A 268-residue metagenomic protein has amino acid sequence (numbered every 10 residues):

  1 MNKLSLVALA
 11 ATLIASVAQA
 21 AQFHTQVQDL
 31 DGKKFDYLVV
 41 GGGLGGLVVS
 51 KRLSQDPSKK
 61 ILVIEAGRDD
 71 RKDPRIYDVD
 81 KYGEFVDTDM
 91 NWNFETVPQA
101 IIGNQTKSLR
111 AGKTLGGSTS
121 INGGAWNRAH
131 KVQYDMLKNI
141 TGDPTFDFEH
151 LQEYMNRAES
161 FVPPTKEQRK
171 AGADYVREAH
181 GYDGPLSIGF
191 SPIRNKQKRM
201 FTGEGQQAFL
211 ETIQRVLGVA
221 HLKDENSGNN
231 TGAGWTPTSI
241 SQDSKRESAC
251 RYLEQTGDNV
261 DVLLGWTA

Functional and structural regions predicted by a protein language model:
S5-A268: N-terminal redox-cofactor-binding region of secreted/periplasmic oxidoreductases
